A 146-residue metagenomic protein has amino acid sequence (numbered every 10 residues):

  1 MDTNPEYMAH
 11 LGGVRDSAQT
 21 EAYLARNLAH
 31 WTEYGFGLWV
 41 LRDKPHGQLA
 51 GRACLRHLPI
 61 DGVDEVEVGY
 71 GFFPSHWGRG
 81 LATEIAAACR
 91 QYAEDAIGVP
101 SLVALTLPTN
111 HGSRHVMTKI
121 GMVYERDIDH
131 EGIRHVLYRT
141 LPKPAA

Functional and structural regions predicted by a protein language model:
M1-D2, L11, W31-T32: Hydrophobic residues in alpha-helical segments
M1-N4, M8, A25, L38-A146: Acyl-donor (CoA/ACP) binding surface of acyl/acetyltransferases
Y7-R15: A short gly/proline-enriched turn/hairpin at secondary-structure junctions
D16-G35: Active-site rim helix/loop that mediates acceptor-substrate recognition in acyltransferases
